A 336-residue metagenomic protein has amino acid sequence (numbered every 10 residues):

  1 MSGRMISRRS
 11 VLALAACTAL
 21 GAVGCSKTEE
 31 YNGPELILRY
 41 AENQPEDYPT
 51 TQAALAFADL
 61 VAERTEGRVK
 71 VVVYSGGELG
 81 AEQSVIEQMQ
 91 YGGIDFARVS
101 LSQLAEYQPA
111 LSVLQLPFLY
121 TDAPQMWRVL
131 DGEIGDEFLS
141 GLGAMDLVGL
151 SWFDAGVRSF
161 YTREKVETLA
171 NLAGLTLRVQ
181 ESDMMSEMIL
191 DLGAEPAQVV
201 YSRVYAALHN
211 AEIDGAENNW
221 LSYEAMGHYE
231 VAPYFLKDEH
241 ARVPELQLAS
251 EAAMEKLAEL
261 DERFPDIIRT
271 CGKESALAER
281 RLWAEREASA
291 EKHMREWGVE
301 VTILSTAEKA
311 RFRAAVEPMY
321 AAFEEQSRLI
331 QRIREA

Functional and structural regions predicted by a protein language model:
S2-I6, L12-P124, I134, L142-A336: N-terminal secretory/targeting leader peptides
M126-L130: A gly/proline- and charged-residue-enriched helix-loop-helix capping module
